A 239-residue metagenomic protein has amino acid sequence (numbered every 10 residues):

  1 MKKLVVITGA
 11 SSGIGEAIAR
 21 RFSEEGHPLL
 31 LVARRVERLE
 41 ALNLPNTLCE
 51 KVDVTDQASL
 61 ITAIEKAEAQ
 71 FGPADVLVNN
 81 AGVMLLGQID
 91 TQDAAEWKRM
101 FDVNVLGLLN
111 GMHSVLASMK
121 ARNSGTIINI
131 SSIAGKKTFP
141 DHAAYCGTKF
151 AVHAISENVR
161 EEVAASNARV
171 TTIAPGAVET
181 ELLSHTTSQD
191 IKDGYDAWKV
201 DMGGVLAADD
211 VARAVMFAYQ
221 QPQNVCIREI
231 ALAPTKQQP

Functional and structural regions predicted by a protein language model:
S11-S12: Conserved glycine-rich cofactor-binding loop
E25-E40: Conserved glycine-rich Rossmann-like NAD(P)H-binding loop of the short-chain dehydrogenase/reductase
V52-T62, A94: The beta1-alpha1 cofactor-binding region of Rossmann-like NAD(H)/NADP(H)-dependent oxidoreductases
Q88-I89, E96-K98: Substrate-binding pocket helix/loop in short-chain dehydrogenase/reductase
M112, T148: Active-site helix of classical SDR
S132: Residue(s) in the substrate-gating loop at a strand-loop-helix junction that position the organic substrate next
T172-I173, D193-P234, Q238: C-terminal helical subdomain
